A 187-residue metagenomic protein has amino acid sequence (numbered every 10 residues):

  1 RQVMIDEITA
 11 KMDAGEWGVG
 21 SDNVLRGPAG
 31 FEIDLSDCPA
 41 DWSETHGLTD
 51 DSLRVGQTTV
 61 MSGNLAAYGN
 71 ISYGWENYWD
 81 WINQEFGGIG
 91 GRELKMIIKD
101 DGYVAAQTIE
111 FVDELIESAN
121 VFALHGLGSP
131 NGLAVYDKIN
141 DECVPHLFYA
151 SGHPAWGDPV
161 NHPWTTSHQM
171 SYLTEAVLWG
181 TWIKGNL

Functional and structural regions predicted by a protein language model:
R1-D51: Non-catalytic propeptide/linker segments at domain boundaries
I8, E16-W17, V121-L187: Extracytoplasmic ligand/sensor domains, especially the bilobed periplasmic-binding protein
D41-T49, G56-E76, K99, Y103-A105: Extracytoplasmic "Venus flytrap"
W42, Y73-M96: Signal peptide-proximal N-terminal region of secreted/periplasmic/extracellular or secretory-lumen proteins
D50-S52, G91-L94, Y103, A119 (+1 more regions): Extracytoplasmic
L65-Y73, G102, A106-I109, G126-L133 (+1 more regions): Soluble non-cytosolic domains of exported or imported proteins
G87-G102, N161-T166: Short beta-strand elements in bilobed, periplasmic/extracellular small-molecule ligand-binding domains
I98, G102-F122, T181-N186: Short, well-structured alpha-helical segments in soluble
